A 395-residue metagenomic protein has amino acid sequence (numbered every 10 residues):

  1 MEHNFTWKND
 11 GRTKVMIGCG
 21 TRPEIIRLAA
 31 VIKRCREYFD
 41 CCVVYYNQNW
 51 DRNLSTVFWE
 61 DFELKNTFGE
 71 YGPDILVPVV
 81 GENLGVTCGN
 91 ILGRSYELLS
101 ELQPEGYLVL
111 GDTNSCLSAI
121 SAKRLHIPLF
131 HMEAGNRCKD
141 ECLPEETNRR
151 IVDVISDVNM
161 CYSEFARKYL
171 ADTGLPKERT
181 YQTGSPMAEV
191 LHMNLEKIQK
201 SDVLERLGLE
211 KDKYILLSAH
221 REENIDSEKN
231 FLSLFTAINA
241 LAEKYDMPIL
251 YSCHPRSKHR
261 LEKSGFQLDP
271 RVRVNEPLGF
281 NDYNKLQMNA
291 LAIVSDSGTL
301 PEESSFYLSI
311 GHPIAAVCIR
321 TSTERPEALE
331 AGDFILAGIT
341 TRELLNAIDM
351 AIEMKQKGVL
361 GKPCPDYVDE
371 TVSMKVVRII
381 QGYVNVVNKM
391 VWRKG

Functional and structural regions predicted by a protein language model:
E2, Q48-N53, P78-V79, V152-K229 (+1 more regions): A nucleotide-sugar donor-handling region in carbohydrate enzymes
H3, E353-G395: C-terminal amphipathic helix plus adjacent low-complexity, charged tail appended to glycosyltransferase catalytic
D10, L98-E105, L209-E210, N289: Glycine-rich phosphate-binding loop signature in dinucleotide/nucleotide-binding domains
K14-C19, E24-R34, Y38, F58 (+1 more regions): Active-site and donor-binding regions of nucleotide-sugar-utilizing enzymes
Q48-D51, T56, Q199-N289, K394: Donor-nucleotide binding loops and adjacent catalytic segments primarily of GT-B fold Leloir glycosyltransferases
V77, C161, R273-E276, I335-T340: Short acidic-hydrophobic, aromatic-tinged amphipathic segments that line or gate anion-handling sites
L108-L110, C116-A119, H131-M132, N159 (+1 more regions): A donor-sugar binding/catalytic signature common to diverse glycosyltransferases and related nucleotide-sugar
R325-A351, G361-S373: Change "using UDP/GDP/dTDP sugars" to "using nucleotide sugars
